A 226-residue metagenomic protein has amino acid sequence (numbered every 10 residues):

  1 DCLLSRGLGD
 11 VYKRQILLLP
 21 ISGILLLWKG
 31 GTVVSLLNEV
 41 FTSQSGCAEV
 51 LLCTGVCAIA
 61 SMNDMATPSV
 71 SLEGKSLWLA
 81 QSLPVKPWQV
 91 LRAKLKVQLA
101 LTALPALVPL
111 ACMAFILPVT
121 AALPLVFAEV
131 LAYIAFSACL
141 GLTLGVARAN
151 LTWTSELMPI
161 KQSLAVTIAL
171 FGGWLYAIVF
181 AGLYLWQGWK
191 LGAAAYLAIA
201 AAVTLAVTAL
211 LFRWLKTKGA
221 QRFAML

Functional and structural regions predicted by a protein language model:
C2-L8, Y12: Single conserved hydrophobic/aromatic residue that forms the stacking wall/gate of nucleotide- or nucleobase-binding
D10-T32, L52-C57: Hydrophobic alpha-helical transmembrane segments of multi-pass membrane transport/permease proteins
P20-L25, P87-W88, R92-A121, L125 (+2 more regions): Hydrophobic alpha-helical transmembrane segments that constitute the membrane-spanning cores of multi-pass membrane
W28-V50, P109-V130, W153-I160, G188-Y196: Membrane-interfacial helix-loop-helix connectors in multipass membrane proteins
L36-V40, M62-L83: Transmembrane helix boundary and interhelical loop/hinge segments in multi-pass membrane proteins
C47-M65: Long, hydrophobic alpha-helical segments
V126, L131-W174, A224-M225: A structural motif at transmembrane helix-loop-helix junctions in multipass membrane proteins
Y133-S137, G173-A220: Alpha-helical transmembrane segments of multi-pass membrane transporters/translocases
